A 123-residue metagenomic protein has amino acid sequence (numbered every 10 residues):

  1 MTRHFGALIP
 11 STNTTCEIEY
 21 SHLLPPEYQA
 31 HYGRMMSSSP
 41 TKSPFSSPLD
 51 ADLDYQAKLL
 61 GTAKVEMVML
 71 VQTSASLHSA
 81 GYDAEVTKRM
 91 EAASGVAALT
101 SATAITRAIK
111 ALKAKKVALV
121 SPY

Functional and structural regions predicted by a protein language model:
M1-Y55: N-terminal glycine-rich anion-binding loop in soluble enzyme alpha/beta folds
I9-T14, Q72-A80, P122-Y123: Gly/Ser/Thr-rich loops at beta-strand to alpha-helix junctions that form or flank small-molecule/cofactor-binding
Q29, V96-A98, K116: Proline-centered loop/turn at the N-terminus of a beta-strand
S39-K42, S76-A80, A108: Short active-site-adjacent helix-start/loop capping segments
D52-D54, A98-K113: Hydrophobic alpha-helical segments within soluble ligand-binding/sensing domains
A57-T103: Glycine/small-residue-rich loop that forms an oxyanion/phosphate-binding "nest" at active or ligand-binding sites
K115-Y123: An alpha-beta-alpha
